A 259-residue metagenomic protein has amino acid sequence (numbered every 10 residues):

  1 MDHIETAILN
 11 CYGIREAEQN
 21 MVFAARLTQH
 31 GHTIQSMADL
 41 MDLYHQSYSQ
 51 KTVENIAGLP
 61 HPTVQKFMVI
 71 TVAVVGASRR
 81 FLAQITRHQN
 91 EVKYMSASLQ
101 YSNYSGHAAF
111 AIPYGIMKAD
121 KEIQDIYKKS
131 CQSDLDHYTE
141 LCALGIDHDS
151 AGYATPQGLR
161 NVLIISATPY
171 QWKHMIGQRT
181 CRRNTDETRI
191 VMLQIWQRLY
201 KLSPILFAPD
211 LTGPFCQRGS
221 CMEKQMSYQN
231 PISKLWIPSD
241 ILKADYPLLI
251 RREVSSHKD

Functional and structural regions predicted by a protein language model:
M1-D259: Family-specific signature for flavin-dependent thymidylate synthase
